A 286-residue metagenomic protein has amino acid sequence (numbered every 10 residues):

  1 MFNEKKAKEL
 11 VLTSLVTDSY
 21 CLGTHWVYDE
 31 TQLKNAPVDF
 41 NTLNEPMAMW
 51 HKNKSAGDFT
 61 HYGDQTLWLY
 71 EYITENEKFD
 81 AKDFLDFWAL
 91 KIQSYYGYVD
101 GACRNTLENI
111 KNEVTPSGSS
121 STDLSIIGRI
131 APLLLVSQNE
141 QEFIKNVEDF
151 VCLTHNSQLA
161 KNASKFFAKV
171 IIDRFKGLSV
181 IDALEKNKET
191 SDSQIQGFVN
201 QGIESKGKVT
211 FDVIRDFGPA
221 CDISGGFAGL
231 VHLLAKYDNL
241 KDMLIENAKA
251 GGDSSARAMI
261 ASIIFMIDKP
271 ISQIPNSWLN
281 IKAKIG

Functional and structural regions predicted by a protein language model:
M1-G286: Structured, active/binding-site neighborhoods that engage oxygen-rich ligands
